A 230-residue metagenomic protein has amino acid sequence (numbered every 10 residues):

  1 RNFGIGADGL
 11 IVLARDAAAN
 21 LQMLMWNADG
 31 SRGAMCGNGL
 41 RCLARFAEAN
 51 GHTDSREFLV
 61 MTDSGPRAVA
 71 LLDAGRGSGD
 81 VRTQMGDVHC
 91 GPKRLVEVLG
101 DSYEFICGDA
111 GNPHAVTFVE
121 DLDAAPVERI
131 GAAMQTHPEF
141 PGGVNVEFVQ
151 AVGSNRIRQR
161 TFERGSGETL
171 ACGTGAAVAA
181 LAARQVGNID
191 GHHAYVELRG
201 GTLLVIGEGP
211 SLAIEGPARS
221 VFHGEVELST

Functional and structural regions predicted by a protein language model:
R1-G77, A115-T230: A glycine-rich beta-to-alpha transition motif near the start of alpha/beta enzyme domains, typified by
F58-V60, K93-G100, I106-G108, A194-V196: Short acidic-hydrophobic surface loop/beta-edge motif
D63, G86-G91: Zinc-dependent deaminase
G77-M85: Short, solvent-exposed secondary-structure boundary/capping segments
D87-H89, A110-H114, A218: Glycine-rich beta-alpha junction loops
H89-K93, V221-H223: Short, charged/polar, Gly/Pro-enriched secondary-structure boundary elements
V96-A124: Internal active-site segments that recognize and position negatively charged phosphoryl groups and nucleotide moieties
